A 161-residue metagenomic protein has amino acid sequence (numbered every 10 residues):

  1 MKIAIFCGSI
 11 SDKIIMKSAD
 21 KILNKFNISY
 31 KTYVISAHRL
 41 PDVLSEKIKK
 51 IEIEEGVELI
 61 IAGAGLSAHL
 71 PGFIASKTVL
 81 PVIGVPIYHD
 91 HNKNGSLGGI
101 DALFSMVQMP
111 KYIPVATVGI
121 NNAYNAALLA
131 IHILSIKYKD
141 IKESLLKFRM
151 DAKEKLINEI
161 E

Functional and structural regions predicted by a protein language model:
M1-R39: Glycine-rich phosphate/diphosphate-binding loop of Rossmann-like nucleotide-binding domains
K2, C7-I14, S18, H91 (+1 more regions): C-terminal binding/interaction regions
I10, I35-A37, G65-L66, I87-D90 (+1 more regions): Short, ordered loop/turn segments at secondary-structure junctions
A19-K25, K49, S76-V79, H132-L134: Short, solvent-exposed amphipathic alpha-helical segments in soluble enzyme and RNA/protein-processing domains
I28-Y30, E55, L80, V107-V115: Glycine/charged-rich beta-loop-alpha catalytic/anionic-binding loops adjacent to active sites
T32-I53: N-terminal beta-loop-helix "entrance" segment that forms/cooperates in small-molecule cofactor or anionic ligand
T32-V34, I60, V115-T117: Short catalytic-loop micro-motif centered on adjacent basic/acidic residues
K47-Y88: Glycine-rich phosphate-binding loop
